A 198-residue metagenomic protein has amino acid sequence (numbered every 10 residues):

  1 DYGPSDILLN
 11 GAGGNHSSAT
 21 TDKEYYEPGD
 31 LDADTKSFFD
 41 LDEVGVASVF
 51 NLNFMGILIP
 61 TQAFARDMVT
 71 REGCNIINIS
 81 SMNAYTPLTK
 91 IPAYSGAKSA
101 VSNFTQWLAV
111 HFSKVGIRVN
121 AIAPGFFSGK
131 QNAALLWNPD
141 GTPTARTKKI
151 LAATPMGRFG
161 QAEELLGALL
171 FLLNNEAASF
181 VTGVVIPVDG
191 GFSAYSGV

Functional and structural regions predicted by a protein language model:
D6, Y25-L58, I77, V101: Catalytic Tyr-X3-Lys loop
T21-E27, K36, K114, F126-T154 (+1 more regions): A glycine/serine/threonine-rich, flexible loop-to-helix segment that serves as the NAD(P) cofactor-binding "lid"
T61, A97: Active-site helix of classical SDR
R66, V110-H111: Alpha-helical segment proximal to the catalytic Tyr-Lys
S81: Residue(s) in the substrate-gating loop at a strand-loop-helix junction that position the organic substrate next
P87-S95, W107, L135: Active-site loop-to-helix junction immediately N-terminal to the catalytic Tyr of the SDR YXXXK motif in Rossmann-fold
S113, R118, F180-T182: Short, small/polar-rich loop/turn modules that mediate ligand/substrate recognition or access, typified
R158-V188, S193: C-terminal substrate-recognition "lid" of short-chain dehydrogenase/reductases
